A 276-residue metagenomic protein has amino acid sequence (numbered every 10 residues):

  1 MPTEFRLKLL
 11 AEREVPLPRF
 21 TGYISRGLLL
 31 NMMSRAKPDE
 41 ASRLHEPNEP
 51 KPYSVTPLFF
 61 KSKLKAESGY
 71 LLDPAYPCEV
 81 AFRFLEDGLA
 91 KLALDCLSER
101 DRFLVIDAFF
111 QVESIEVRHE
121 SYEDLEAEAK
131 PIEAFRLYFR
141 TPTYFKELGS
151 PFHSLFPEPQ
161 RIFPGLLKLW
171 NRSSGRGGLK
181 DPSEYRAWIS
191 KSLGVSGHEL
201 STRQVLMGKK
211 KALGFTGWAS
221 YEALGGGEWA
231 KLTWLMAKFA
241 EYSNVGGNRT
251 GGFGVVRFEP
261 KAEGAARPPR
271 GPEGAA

Functional and structural regions predicted by a protein language model:
M1-A276: RNA-interacting cores
